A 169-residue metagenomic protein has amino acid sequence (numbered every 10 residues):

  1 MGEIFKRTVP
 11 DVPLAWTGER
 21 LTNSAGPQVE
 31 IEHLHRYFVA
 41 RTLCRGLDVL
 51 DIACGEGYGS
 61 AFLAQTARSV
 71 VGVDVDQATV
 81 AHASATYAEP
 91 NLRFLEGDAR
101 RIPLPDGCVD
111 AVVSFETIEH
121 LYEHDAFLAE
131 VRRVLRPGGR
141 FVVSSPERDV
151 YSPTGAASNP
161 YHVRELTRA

Functional and structural regions predicted by a protein language model:
M1-P105, A111-F115, D125-L128, H162-E165: Conserved N-terminal segment of class I S-adenosyl-L-methionine
V70, F141-V143: Hydrophobic residues within beta-strands of alpha/beta enzymes
E116-H120: A short His-aromatic
D125-R140: A short glycine-rich, Lys/Arg-flanked "PGG" loop and its adjoining helix->strand segment in the class I
V143-H162: Short, glycine-/aromatic-enriched active-site segment of Class I SAM-dependent methyltransferases
A169: A SAM-dependent methyltransferase catalytic signature shared across enzymes that methylate proteins
